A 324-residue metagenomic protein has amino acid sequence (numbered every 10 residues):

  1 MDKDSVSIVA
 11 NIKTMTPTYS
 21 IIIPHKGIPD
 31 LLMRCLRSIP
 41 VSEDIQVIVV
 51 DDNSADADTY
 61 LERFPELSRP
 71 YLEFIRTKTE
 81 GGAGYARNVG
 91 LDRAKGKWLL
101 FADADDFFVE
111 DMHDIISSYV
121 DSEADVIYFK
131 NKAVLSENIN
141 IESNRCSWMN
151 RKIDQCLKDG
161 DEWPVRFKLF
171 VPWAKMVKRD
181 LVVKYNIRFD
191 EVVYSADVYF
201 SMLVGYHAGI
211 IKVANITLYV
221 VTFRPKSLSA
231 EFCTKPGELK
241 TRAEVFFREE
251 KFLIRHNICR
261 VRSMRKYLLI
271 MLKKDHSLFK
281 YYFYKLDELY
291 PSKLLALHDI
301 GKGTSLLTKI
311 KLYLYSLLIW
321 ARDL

Functional and structural regions predicted by a protein language model:
K13-M15, V41, E66-L67, Y71-L72 (+1 more regions): Membrane-interface aromatic/basic loop that binds lipid-linked glycans or pyrophosphate carriers, typified by
Y19-L31, C35, S42, V50: A conserved hydrophobic helix/loop-capping motif in glycosyltransferases and polysaccharide synthases
G27, I39, D51-A55, G81 (+2 more regions): Conserved short acidic donor-positioning loop in nucleotide-sugar-dependent glycosyltransferases
L36-R76: Acidic donor-binding segment of Leloir-type glycosyltransferases
T77-A94: Glycine-rich, basic loop-to-helix element that forms the pyrophosphate-binding segment of sugar-nucleotide handling
A83-R87, A104-I211, T222-G237: Donor-binding/catalytic cores of nucleotide-activated saccharide and glycerol-phosphate transferases/polymerases
L99: Short aromatic/hydrophobic "clamp" motif used to bind/position activated sugar donors
T217-P225, A230-V261, L278-L294: Catalytic core of nucleotide-sugar-dependent glycosyltransferases
